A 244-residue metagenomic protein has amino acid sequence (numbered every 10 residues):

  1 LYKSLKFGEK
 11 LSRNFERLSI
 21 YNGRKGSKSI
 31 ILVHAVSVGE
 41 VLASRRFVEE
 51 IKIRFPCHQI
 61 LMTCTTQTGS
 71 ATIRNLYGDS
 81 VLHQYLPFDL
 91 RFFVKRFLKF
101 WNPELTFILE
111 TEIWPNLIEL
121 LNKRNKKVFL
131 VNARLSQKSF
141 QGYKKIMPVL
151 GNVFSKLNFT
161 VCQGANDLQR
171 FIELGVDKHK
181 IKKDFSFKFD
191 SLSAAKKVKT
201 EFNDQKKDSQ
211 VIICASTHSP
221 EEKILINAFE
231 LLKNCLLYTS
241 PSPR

Functional and structural regions predicted by a protein language model:
L1, L236-L237: N-terminal presequences and immediately downstream first alpha-helices
Y2-K196, T217-S219, L232: Active-site and donor-binding regions of nucleotide-sugar-utilizing enzymes
G26-I31, K206-I212, E222-I224, L237: Charged active-site motifs of nucleotide-sugar-dependent glycosyltransferases
G151-N152, N203-Q205: Short secondary-structure boundary/capping segments
F187, Q210, S240: Flexible, acidic loop-helix segments that line cofactor/substrate-binding pockets
K199-E201: Short, basic, low-complexity termini and linkers enriched in Ser/Thr/Gly/Pro that act as targeting/leader peptides
Y238-R244: Conserved small/polar residues in nucleotide/adenosyl-binding loops
